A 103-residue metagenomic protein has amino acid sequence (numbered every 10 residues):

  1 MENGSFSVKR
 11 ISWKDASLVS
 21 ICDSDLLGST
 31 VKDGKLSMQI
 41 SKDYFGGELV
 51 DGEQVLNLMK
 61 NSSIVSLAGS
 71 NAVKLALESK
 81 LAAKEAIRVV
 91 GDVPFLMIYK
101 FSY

Functional and structural regions predicted by a protein language model:
E2-S20, S24-D25, K32-K35, Q39 (+3 more regions): Non-transmembrane, aqueous-exposed alpha-helical and coiled segments at domain scale
S70-N71: Alpha-helix/helix-capping structural signal
